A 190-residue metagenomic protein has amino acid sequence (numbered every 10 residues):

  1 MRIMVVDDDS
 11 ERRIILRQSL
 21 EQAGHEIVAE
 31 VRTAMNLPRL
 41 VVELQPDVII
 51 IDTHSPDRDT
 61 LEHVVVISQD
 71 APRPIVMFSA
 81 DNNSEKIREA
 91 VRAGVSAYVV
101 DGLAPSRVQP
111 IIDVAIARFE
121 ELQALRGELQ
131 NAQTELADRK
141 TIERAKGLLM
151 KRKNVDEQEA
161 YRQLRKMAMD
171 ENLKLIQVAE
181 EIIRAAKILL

Functional and structural regions predicted by a protein language model:
M1-E11, L16-L20, I49: Conserved acidic segment of CheY-like receiver
G24-T33: Short hydrophobic/Thr-rich beta-strand motif most characteristic of the beta2 strand and flanking loop of CheY-like
T33-L37, D47-I67: Conserved phosphotransfer microenvironments
R73-N82: A short, hydrophobic beta-strand element within the central beta-sheet of small alpha/beta folds
E85, L103-I112: C-terminal output helix
G127-L190: C-terminal output/effector regions of signal-responsive regulators
